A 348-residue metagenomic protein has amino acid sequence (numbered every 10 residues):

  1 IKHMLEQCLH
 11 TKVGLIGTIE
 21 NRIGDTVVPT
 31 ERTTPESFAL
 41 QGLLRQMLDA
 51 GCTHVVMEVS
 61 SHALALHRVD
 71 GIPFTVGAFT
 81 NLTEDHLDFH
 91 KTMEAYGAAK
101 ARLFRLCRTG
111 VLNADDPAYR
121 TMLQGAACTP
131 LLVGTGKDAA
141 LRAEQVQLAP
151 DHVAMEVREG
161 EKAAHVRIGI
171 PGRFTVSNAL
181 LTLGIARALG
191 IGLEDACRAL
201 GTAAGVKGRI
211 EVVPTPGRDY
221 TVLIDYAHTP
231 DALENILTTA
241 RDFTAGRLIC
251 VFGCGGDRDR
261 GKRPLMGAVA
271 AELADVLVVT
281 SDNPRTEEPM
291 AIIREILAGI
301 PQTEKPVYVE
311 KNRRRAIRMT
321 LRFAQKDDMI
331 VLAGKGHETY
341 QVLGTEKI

Functional and structural regions predicted by a protein language model:
I1-N21, T26: Walker A (P-loop) phosphate-binding motif
G17, E58, N81, N113 (+2 more regions): Short beta-strand segments
V27-S37, D85-H90: Flexible beta-alpha connector loops of hexameric P-loop NTPases
E31-S60: Conserved nucleotide-sensing/catalytic segment adjacent to the nucleotide-binding pocket in NTP-handling enzymes
A50-C52, V56, F74-T221, A245 (+1 more regions): Acidic, Mg2+-coordinating active-site environments of NTP-dependent enzymes
A63-D70: Conserved helix/coil segment N-terminal to the catalytic DExD/H
A127-T129, L181-I348: ATP-dependent carboxylate-amine ligase
